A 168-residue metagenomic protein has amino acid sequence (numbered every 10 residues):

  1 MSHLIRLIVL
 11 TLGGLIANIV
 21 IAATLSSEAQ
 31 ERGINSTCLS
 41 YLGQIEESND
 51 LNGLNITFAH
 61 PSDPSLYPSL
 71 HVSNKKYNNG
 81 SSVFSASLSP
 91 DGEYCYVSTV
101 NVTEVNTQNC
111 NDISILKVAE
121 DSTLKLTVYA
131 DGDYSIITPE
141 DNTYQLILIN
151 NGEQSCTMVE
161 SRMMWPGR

Functional and structural regions predicted by a protein language model:
M1-R6: Positively charged n-region of N-terminal signal peptides that target proteins for export
L7-N18: Bacterial N-terminal signal peptides
V20-P90: N-terminal leader/targeting segments
E31, N35-C38, C95, N106-C110 (+1 more regions): Intrinsic low-complexity repeat tracts in disordered regions, enriched in small/polar residues
D63-V100, D141-R168: Amphipathic N-proximal alpha-helical interface segments
Y77-D131: Long, charged/polar, surface-exposed segments that mediate recognition or autoinhibition
T107-R168: A charged, solvent-exposed segment within the mature domains of Sec-exported extracytoplasmic proteins
